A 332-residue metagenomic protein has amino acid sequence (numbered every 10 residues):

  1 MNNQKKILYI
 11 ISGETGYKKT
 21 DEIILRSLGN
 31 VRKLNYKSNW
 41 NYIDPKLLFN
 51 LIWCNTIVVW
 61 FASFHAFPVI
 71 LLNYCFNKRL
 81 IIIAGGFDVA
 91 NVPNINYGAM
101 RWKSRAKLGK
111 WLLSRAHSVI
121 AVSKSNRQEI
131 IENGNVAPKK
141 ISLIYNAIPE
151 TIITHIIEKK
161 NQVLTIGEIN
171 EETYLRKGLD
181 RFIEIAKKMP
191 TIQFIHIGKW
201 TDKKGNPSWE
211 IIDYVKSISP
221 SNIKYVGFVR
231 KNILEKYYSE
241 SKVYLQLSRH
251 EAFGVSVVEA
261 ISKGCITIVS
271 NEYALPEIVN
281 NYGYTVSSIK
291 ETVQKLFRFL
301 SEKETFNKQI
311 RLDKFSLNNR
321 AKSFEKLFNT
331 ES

Functional and structural regions predicted by a protein language model:
M100-V119: Membrane-proximal helix-turn-helix segments that form the acceptor-binding/catalytic region of lipid-linked
S114-E132, V136-T154, Q162-E168: Donor nucleotide-sugar binding/catalytic pocket of nucleotide-sugar-dependent glycosyltransferases
H155-M189, I195: Conserved donor-binding/catalytic core segment of Leloir-type glycosyltransferases
Q193-I212, G227: Glycosyltransferase donor-sugar binding loop
S208-N232: Nucleotide-activated donor-binding/catalytic signature segment of Leloir-type glycosyltransferases, i.e., the conserved
F228-V229, K236-S241: Short alpha-helical donor nucleotide-sugar binding micro-motif in glycosyltransferases
R249: Aromatic "clamp/platform" in nucleotide-sugar-dependent glycosyltransferases that forms part of the donor/acceptor
C265-V269: Short hydrophobic beta-strand element within catalytic cores of glycosyltransferases and related nucleotide-activated
